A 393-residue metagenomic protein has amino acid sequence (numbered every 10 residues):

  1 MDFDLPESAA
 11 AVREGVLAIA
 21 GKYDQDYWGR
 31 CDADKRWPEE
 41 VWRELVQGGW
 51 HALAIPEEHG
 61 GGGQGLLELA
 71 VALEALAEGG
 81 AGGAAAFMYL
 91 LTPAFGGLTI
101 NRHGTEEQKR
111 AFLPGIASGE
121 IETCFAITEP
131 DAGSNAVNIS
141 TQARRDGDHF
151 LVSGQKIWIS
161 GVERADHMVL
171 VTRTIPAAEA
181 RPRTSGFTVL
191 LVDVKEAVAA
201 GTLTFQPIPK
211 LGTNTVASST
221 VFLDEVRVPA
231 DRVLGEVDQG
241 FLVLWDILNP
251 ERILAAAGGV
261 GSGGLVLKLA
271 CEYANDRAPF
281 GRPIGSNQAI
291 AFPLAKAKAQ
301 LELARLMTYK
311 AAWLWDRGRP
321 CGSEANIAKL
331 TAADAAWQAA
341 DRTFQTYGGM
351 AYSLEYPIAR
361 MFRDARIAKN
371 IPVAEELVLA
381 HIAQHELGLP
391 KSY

Functional and structural regions predicted by a protein language model:
M1-G82, H103-Q108, G115-E120, R145-F150 (+2 more regions): Alpha-helical interface subdomain recognition
G61-Q64, S134, G201, R232-V237: Cytochrome P450 core scaffold surrounding the K-helix E-X-X-R motif and the conserved "meander" helix-loop region
A84-E107, G133-A136: N-terminal glycine-rich flavin-associated loop
I116, D131-S134, W158-G161, A180-R181 (+1 more regions): Short Gly/Pro-enriched turn/cap motifs at secondary-structure boundaries
G119-I127, V171: A short, Trp-centered hydrophobic/proline-enriched beta-strand micro-motif
N138, V198-R227: Flexible, small-/acidic-enriched active-site or ligand-binding loops
H149, S153-T204: A short core secondary-structure module
D224-L242: Long, acidic (Asp/Glu-rich), low-complexity accessory segments flanking structured domains
